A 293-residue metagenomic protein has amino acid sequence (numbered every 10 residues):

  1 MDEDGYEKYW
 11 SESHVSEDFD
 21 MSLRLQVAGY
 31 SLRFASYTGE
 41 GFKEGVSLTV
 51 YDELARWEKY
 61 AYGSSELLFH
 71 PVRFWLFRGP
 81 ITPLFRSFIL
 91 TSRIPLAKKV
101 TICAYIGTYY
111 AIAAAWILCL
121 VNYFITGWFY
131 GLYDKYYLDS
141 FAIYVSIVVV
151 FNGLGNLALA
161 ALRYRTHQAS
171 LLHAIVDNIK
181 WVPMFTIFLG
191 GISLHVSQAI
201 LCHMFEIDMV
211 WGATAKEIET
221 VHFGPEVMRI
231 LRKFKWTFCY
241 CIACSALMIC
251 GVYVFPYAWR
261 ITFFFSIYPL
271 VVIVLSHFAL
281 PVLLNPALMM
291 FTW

Functional and structural regions predicted by a protein language model:
M1-I175, V182, T186-I192, V196 (+2 more regions): Non-transmembrane catalytic domains and loops of membrane-associated enzymes and transporters that build or traffic
Y9, D177-K180, I230-T237: Short, contiguous acidic/charged loop-to-helix segments that flank catalytic cores in large enzymes
L84-I94, E217-V221, V227, L231-R232: Short, charged low-complexity intrinsically disordered segments located at boundaries of structured domains
Y110, A114, K216, V282-L283: Short linear sequence elements within intrinsically disordered, low-complexity coil regions
L154-T166, Q198-F205, F234-I242, A287-W293: Juxtamembrane/interfacial segments around transmembrane helices
A169-V176, I207-V227: Juxtamembrane inter-helical linkers in multi-pass membrane proteins
W181-V196, H222-R229, L280-L288: Cytosolic juxtamembrane regulatory segments of multi-pass membrane proteins
V227-W293: Alpha-helical transmembrane segments and their immediate juxtamembrane interface regions
